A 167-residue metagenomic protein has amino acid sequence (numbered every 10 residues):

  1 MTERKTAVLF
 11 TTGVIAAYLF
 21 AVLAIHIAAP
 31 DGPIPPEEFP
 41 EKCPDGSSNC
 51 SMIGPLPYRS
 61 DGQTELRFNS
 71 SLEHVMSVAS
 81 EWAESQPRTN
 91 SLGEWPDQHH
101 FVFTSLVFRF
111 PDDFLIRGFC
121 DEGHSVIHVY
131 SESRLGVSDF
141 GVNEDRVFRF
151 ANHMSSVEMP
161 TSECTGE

Functional and structural regions predicted by a protein language model:
E3-T11, F20-E167: Ser/Thr-rich, low-complexity intrinsically disordered terminal regions
